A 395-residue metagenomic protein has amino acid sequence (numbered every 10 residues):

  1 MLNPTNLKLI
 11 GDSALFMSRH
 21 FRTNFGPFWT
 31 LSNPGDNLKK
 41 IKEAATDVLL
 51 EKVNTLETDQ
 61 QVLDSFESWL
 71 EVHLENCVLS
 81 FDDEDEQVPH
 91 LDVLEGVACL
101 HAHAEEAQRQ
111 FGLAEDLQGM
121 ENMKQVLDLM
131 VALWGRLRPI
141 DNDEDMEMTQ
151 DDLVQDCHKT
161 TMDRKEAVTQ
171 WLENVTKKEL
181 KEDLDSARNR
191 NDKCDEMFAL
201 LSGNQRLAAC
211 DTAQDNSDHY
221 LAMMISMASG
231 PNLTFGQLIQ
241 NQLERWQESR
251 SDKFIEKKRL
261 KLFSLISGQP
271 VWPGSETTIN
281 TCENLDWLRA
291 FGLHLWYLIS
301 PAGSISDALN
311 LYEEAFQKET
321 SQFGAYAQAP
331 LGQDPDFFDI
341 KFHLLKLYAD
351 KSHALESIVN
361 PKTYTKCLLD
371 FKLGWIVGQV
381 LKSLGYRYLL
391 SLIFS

Functional and structural regions predicted by a protein language model:
M1-A187, N191, D195, M227-F394: Acidic, serine/proline-rich low-complexity intrinsically disordered regions
K124-L127, L207, Y220-M223: Alpha-helical repeat solenoid scaffolds
E196, A213-S217: Post-BTB helical module
L200-A208: A conserved hydrophobic secondary-structure block that centers on an alpha-helix together with its immediately flanking
L201-S202, A213-Q214, M227: Hydrophobic/aromatic side-chain positions at a characteristic register within alpha-helices of tetratricopeptide repeats
A209-A213, A222, S395: Solenoid-repeat scaffolds in large eukaryotic assemblies
N216-Y220, P231-N232: A short structural micro-motif
